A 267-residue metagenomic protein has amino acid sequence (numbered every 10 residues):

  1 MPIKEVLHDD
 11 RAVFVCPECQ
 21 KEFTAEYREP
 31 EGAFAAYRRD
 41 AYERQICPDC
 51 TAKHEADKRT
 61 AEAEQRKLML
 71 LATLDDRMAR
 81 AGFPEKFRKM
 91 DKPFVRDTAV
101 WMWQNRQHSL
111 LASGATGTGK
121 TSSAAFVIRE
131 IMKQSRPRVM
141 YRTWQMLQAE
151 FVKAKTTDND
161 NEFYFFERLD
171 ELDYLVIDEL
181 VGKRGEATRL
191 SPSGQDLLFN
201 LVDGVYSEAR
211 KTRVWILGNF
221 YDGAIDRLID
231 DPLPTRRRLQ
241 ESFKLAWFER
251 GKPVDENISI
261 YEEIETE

Functional and structural regions predicted by a protein language model:
M1-D97, N257-E267: A short, basic N-terminal segment
D97-W103: N-terminal flanking helix/linker immediately upstream of nucleotide/cofactor-binding cores
Q107-A125: Walker A/P-loop nucleotide-binding motif
S122-R136: P-loop NTPase Walker A phosphate-binding motif
M132-E171, T188: Short glycine-rich substrate-engagement loop in P-loop NTPases that contacts/grips substrate
P137-R138, E171-L175, E208-I216: Loop/turn-to-beta-strand initiation segments
L147-A154, L180-E267: Replace "adjacent to P-loop NTPase cores in ATP/GTP-dependent enzymes" with "adjacent to NTP-binding cores
